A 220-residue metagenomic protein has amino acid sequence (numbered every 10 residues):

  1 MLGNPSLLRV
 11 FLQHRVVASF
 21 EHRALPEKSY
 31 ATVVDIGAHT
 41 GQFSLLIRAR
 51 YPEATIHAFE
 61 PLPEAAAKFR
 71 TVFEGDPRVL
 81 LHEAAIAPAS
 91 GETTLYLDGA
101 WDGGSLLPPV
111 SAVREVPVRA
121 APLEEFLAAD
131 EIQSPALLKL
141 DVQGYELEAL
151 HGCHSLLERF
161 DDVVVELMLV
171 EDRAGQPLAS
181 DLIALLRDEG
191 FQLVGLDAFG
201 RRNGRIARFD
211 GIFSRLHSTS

Functional and structural regions predicted by a protein language model:
M1-S220: Phosphate/nucleotide-binding beta-alpha loop and adjacent structural elements of enzyme active sites
